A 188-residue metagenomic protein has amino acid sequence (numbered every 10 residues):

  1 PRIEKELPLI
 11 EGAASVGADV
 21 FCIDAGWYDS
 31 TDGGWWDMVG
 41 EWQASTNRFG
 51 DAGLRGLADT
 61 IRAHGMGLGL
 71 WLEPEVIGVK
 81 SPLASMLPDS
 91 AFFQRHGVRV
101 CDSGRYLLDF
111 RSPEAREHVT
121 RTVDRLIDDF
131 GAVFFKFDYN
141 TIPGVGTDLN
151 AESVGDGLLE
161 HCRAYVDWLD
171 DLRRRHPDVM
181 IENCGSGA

Functional and structural regions predicted by a protein language model:
P1-R121, F134, G144: Aromatic-lined carbohydrate-binding/catalytic grooves of carbohydrate-active enzymes
A13, I61, L126-I127, L172: Generic structural signal for hydrophobic
V16, F130, R174: Structured loop/turn residues at beta-strand edges in well-structured enzyme cores
C22, M66-V79, R163-A188: Aromatic-lined carbohydrate-recognition surfaces of secreted/lumenal glycan-active proteins
Q43-A44, A151-G155: Short glycine-enriched, charge-decorated loop/helix-capping segments at active-site entrances that position
G97, A132-T147, D156-L172, G187-A188: Conserved N-terminal glycine/acidic-rich loop preference
E117, R121, R125, R163-D167: Feature representing long, continuous alpha-helical segments
